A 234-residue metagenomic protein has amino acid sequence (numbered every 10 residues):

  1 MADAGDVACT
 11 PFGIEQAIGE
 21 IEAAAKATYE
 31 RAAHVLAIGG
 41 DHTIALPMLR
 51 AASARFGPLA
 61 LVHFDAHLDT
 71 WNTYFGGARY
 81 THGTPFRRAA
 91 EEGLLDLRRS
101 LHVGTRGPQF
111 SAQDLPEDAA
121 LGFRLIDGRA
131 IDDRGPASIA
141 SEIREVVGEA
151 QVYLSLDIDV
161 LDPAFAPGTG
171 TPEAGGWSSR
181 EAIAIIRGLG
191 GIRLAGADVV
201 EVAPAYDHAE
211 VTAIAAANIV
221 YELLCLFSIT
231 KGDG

Functional and structural regions predicted by a protein language model:
M1-G234: Conserved alpha-helical scaffold segments that buttress catalytic/binding sites
